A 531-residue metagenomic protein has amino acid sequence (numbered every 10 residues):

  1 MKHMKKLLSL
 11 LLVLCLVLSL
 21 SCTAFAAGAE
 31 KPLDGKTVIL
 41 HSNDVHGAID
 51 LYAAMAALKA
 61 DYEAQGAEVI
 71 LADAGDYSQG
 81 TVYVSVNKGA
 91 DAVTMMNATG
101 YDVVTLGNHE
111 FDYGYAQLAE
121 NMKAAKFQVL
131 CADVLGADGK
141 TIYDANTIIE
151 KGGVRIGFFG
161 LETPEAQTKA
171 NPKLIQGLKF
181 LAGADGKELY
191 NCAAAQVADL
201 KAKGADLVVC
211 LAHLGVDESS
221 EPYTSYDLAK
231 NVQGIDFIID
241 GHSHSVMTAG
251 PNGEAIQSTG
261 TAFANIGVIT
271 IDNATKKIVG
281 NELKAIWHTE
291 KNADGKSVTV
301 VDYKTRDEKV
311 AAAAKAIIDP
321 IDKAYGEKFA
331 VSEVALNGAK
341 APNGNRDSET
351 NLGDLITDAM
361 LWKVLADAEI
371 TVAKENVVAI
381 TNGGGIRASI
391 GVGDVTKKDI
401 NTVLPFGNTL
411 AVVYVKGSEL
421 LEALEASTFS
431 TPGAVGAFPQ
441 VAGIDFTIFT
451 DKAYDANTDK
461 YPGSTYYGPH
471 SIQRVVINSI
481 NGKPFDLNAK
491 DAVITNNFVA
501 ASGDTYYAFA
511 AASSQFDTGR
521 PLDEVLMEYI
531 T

Functional and structural regions predicted by a protein language model:
M4-F25: Sec-dependent N-terminal signal peptides of Gram-positive bacterial secreted proteins and lipoproteins
A27-D294, D347, L352-K363, I370-A379 (+3 more regions): Acidic, metal/ion-coordinating pockets
K36-V38, A48-A57, K126-D133, A137 (+4 more regions): Feature captures C-terminal
N43, T163, V216, G260 (+5 more regions): Short, flexible loop/turn elements at secondary-structure junctions
Q167-T168, N273-D394, N488, N497 (+2 more regions): A short C-terminal boundary segment appended to hydrolase-like catalytic domains
I175-F180, A184, K340-D347, G407 (+2 more regions): Short coil/turn segments at secondary-structure junctions
G186, K291-K304, V331-G344, A434 (+1 more regions): Surface-exposed intrinsically disordered loops and tails
